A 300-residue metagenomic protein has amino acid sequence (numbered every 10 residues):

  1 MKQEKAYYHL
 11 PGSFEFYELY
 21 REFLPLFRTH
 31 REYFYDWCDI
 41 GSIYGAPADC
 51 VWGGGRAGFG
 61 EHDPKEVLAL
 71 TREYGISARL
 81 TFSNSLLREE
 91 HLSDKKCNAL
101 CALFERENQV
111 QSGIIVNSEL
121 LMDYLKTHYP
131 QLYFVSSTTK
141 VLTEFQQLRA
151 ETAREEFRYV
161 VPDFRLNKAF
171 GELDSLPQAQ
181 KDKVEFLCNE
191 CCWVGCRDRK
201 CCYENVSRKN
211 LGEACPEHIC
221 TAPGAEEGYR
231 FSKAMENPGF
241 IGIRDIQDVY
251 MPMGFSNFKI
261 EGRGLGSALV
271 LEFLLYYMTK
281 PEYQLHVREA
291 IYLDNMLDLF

Functional and structural regions predicted by a protein language model:
M1-E151, E156-F300: Active-site pocket-lining/capping segments in soluble small-molecule metabolic enzymes
